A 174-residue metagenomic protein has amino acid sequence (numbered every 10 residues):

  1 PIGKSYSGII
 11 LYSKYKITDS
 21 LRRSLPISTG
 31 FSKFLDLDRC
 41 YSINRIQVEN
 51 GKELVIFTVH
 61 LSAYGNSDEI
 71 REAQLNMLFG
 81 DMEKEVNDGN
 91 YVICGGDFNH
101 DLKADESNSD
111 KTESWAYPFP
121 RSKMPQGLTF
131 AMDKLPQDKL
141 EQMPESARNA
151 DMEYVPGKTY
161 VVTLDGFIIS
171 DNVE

Functional and structural regions predicted by a protein language model:
P1-L61: Structured beta-strand-rich core segments of catalytic domains in phosphoester-bond hydrolases
N66-V173: Metal-dependent phosphoesterases centered on the DNase I-like endonuclease/exonuclease/phosphatase
